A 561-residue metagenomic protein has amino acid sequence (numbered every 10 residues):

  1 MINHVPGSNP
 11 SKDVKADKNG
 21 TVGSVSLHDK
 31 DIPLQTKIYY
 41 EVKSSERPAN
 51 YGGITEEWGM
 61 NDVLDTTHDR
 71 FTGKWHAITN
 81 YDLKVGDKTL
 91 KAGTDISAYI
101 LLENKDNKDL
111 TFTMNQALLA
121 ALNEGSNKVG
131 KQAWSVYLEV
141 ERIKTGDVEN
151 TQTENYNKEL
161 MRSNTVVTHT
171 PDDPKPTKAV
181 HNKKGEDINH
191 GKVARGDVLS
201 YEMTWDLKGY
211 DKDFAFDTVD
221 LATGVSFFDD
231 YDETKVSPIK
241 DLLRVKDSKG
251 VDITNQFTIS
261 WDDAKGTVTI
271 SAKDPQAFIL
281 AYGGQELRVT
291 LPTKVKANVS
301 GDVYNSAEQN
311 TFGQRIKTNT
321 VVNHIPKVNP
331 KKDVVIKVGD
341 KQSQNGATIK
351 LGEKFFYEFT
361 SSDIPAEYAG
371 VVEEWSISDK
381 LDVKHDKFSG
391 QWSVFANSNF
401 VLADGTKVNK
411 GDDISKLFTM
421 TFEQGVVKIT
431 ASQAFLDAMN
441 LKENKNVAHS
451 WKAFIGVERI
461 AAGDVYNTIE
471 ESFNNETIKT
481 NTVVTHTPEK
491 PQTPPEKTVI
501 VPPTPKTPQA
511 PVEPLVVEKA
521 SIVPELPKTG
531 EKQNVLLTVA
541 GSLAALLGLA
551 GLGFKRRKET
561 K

Functional and structural regions predicted by a protein language model:
M1-H28, T151-G196, E202-T204, K208-Y210 (+4 more regions): Intrinsically disordered, low-complexity repeat and linker tracts
D17-H28, T89-I96, L102-K105, L119-K128 (+4 more regions): Surface-exposed intrinsically disordered loops and tails
K30-W58, V193-T223, I349-W375: Short beta-strand elements of extracellular/lumenal beta-sandwich folds
E41-K43, D109-Q152, M203, Y210 (+3 more regions): Low-complexity, intrinsically disordered segments enriched in Ser/Thr together with acidic residues
E46-Y51, H68-F71, A121, T145-D147 (+7 more regions): Short loop/beta submotifs within extracellular cysteine-rich repeat domains
T55-F112, V219-A272, V371-A434: A surface/secretory-pathway sequence property marking extracellular, secreted, or lumenal proteins enriched
L547-K561: C-terminal membrane-anchoring or membrane-association module
